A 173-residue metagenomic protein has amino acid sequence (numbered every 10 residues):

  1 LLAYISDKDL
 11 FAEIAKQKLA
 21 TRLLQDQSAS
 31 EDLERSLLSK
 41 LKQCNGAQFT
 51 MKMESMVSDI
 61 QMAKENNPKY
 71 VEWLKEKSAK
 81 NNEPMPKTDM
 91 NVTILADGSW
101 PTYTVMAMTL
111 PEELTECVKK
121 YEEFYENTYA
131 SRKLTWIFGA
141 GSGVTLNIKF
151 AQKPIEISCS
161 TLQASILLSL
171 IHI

Functional and structural regions predicted by a protein language model:
L1, Q25, S30, E34 (+1 more regions): C-terminal helical accessory/scaffold domains
L1-D7, F11-D26, S165: Extended alpha-helical solenoid scaffold regions that build the rod-like backbones of large eukaryotic assemblies
L10-L19, L33, L37, F49-K52: Structural recognition of alpha-solenoid helical scaffolds
I171-I173: Conserved small/polar residues in nucleotide/adenosyl-binding loops
